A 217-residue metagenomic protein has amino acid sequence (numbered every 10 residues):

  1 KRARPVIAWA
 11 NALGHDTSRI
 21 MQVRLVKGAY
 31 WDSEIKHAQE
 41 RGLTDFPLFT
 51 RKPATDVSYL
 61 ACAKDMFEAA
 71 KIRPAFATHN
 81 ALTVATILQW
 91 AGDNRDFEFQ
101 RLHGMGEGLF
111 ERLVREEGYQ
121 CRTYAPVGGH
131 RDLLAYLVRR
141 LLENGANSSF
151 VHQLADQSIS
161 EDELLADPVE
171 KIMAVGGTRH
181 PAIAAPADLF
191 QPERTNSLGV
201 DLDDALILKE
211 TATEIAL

Functional and structural regions predicted by a protein language model:
K1-S197: Positively charged, amphipathic and often flexible ligand-engagement surfaces
P192-L217: Non-catalytic terminal/interface segments that mediate subunit docking, oligomerization, and allosteric communication
